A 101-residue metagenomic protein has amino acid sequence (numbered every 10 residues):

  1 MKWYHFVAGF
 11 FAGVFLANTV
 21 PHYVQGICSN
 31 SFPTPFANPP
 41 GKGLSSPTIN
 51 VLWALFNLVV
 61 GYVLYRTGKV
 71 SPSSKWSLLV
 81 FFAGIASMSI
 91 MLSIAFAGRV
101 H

Functional and structural regions predicted by a protein language model:
M1-H101: Membrane-interface extramembranous regions
